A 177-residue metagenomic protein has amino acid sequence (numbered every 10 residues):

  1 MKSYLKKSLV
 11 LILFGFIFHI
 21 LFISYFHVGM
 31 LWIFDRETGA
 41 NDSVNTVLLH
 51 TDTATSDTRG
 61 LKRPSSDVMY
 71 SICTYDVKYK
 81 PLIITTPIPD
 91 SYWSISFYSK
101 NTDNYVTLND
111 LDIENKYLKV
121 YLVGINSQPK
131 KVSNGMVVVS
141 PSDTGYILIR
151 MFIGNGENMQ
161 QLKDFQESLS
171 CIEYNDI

Functional and structural regions predicted by a protein language model:
M1-I177: A compositional/structural signature for long, glycine/proline-rich flexible linkers and loops on extracytoplasmic
